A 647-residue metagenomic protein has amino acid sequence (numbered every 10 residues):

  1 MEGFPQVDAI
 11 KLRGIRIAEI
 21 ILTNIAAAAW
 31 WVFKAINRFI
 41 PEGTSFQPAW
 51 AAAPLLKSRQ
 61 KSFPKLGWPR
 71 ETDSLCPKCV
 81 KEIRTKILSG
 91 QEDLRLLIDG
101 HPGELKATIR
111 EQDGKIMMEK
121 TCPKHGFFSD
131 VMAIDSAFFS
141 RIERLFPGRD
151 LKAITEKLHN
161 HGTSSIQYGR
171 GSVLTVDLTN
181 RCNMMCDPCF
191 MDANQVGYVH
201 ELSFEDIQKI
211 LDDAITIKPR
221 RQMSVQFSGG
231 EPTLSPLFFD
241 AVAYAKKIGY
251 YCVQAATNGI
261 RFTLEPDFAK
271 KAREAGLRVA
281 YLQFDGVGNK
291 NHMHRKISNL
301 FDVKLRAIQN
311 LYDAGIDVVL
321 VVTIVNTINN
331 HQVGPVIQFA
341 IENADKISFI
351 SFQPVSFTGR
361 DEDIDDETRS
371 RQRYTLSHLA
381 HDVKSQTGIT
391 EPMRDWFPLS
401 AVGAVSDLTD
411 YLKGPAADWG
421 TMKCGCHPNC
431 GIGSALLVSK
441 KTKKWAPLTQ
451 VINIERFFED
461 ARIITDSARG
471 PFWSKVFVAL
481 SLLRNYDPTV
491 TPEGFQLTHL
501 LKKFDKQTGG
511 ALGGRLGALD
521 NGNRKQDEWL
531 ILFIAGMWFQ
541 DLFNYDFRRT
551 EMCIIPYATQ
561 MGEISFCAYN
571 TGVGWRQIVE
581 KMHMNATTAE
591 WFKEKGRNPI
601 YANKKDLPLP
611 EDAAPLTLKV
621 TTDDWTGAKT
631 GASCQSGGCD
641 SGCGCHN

Functional and structural regions predicted by a protein language model:
E2-D8, R13-N24, W31-A51, D313-R524: Radical SAM enzyme [4Fe-4S]-AdoMet core and its adjacent flexible, acidic and glycine-rich loops/tails across
S45-T175: N-terminal [4Fe-4S]-dependent radical SAM core
P77-V80, P123-K124, R181, P188 (+2 more regions): Short, cysteine/histidine-rich loop/knuckle motifs that typically chelate Zn2+
I83-L88, S129-I134, M191-E201, N570-E580 (+1 more regions): Iron-sulfur (Fe-S) cluster-binding segments and ferredoxin-like electron-carrier domains, especially [2Fe-2S]
C122, F127-S129, A133, E143-K270: Conserved alpha-helical substructure of the radical SAM core
Q208-Q226, S235-P354: Radical SAM/AdoMet-radical enzyme domain recognition
L501-K629: C-terminal target-recognition/interaction regions appended to catalytic cores
G627-N647: Histidine-centered metal-binding segments
